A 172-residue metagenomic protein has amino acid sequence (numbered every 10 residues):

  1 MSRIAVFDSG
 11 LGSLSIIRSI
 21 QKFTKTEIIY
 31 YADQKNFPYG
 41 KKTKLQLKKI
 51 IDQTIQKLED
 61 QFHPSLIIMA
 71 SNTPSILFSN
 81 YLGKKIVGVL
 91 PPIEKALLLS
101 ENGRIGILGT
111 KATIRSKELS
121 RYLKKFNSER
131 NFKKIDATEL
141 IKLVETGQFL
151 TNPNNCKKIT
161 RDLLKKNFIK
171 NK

Functional and structural regions predicted by a protein language model:
M1-K172: Non-catalytic structural scaffold of enzyme domains
